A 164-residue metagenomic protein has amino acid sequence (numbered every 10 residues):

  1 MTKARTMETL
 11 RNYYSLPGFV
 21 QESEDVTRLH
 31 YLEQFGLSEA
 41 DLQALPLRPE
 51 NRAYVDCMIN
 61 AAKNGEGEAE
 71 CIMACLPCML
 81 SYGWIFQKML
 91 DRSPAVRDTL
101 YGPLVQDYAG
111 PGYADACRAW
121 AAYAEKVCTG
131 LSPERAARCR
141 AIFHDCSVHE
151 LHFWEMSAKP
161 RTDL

Functional and structural regions predicted by a protein language model:
M1-R5: N-terminal domain-start signal
T6-L10: Transmembrane-helix boundary and interhelical linker motifs in polytopic inner-membrane proteins
R11-D115, V148: Active-site-proximal alpha-helical scaffolds that flank and shape metal-associated catalytic sites
Y31-L32, G83, A124, C128 (+1 more regions): Hydrophobic residues within well-ordered, non-membrane alpha-helices that form the packing/core of soluble catalytic
G110-H144: Long amphipathic all-alpha helical oligomerization modules
R138-L164: Acidic, carboxylate-rich catalytic segments that either coordinate divalent cations
